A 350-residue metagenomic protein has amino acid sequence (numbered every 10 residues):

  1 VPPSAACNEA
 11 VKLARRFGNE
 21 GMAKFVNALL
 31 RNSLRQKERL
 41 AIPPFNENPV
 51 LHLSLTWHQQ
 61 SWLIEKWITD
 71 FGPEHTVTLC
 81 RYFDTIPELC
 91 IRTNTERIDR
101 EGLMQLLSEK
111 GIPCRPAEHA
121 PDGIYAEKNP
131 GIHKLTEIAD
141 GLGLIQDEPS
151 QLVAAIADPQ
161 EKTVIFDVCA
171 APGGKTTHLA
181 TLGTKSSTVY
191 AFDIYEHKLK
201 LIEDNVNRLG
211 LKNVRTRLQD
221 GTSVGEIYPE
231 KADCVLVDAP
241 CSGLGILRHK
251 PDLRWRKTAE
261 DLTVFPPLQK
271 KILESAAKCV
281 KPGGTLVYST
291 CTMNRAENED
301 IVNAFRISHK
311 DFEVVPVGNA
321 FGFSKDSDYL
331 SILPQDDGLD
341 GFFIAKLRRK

Functional and structural regions predicted by a protein language model:
V1-K350: S-adenosylmethionine
